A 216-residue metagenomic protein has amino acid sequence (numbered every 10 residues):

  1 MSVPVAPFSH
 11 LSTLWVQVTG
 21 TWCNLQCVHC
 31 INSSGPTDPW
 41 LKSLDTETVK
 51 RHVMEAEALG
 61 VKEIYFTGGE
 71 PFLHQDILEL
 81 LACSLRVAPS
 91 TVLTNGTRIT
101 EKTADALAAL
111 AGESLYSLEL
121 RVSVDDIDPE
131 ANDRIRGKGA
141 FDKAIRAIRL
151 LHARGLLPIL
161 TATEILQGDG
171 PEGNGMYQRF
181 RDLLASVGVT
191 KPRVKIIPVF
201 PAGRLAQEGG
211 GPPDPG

Functional and structural regions predicted by a protein language model:
M1-A6: A detector for short, charged/polar N-terminal pre-domain segments
P7-E47: Canonical Radical SAM [4Fe-4S] cluster-binding loop centered on the CxxxCxxC motif and its immediate flanking residues
L14-V18, I64-F66, S90-V92, L118-V122 (+2 more regions): Hydrophobic faces of well-ordered beta-strands that scaffold small-molecule active sites in alpha/beta enzyme cores
T37-R51, P71-G112, L120-K143, T163-G175: Canonical radical SAM enzyme core domain
R51-T67: Short Fe-S-cluster ligation motifs
A56, S84, I148-L151: Generic structural signal for hydrophobic
S123-D125, P129-G216: Radical SAM enzyme [4Fe-4S]-AdoMet core and its adjacent flexible, acidic and glycine-rich loops/tails across
